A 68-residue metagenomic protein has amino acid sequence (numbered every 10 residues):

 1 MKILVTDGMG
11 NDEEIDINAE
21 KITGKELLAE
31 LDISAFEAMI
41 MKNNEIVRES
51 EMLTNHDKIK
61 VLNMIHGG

Functional and structural regions predicted by a protein language model:
M1-G67: Ubiquitin-like/PB1-type beta-grasp interaction modules and other compact soluble beta-rich domains
